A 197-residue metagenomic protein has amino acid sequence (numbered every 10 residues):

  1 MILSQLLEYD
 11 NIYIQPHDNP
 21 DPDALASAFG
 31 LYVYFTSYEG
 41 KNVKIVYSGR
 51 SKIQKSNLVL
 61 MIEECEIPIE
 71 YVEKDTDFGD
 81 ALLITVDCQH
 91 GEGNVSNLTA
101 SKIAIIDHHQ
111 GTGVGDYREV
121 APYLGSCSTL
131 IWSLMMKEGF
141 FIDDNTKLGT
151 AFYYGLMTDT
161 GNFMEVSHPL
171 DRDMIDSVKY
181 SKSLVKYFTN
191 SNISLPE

Functional and structural regions predicted by a protein language model:
I2, I12-I14, I45, I53 (+8 more regions): Weak global preference for isoleucine
I2-N19, F29-T36, G113-E197: A structured phosphate/pyrophosphate-recognition subdomain
Y9-T76: Anionic-ligand anchoring segments at beta-strand to alpha-helix junctions in alpha/beta enzyme folds, i.e., glycine
K41-K44, A81, G149: Residue-level recognition of the N-termini of beta-strands and the immediately preceding loop/turn
L60-Y117: Active-site cofactor/cluster-binding pocket
